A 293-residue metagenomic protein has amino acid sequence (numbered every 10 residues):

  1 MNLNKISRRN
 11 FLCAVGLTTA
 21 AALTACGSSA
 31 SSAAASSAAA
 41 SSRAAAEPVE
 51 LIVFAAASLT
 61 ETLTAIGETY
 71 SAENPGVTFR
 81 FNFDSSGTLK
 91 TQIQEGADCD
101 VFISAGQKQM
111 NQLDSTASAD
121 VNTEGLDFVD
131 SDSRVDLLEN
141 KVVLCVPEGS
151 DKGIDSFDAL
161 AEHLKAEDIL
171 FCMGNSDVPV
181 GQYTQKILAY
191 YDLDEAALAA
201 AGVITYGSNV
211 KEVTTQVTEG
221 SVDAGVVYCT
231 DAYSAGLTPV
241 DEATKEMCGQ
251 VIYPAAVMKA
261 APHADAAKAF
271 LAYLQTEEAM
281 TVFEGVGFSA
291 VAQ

Functional and structural regions predicted by a protein language model:
M1-A25: N-terminal secretory signal peptides
N2-L3, S28-A72, G87, Q94 (+4 more regions): Exported/periplasmic ABC-transporter solute-binding proteins
F79: Short beta-strand elements in bilobed, periplasmic/extracellular small-molecule ligand-binding domains
K90, G96-G125, S131-V135: Short beta-strand-centered segments that line the small-molecule binding cleft or hinge of alpha/beta clamshell
